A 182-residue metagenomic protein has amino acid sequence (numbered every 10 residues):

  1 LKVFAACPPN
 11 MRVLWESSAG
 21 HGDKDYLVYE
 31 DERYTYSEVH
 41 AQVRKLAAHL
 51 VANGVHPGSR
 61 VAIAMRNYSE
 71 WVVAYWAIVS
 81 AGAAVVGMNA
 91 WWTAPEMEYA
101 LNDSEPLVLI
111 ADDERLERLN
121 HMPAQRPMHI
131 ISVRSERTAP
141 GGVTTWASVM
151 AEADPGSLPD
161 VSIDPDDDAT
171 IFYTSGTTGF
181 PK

Functional and structural regions predicted by a protein language model:
L1-F4: Short, charged, surface-exposed hinge/linker loops at domain edges that act as mobile lids or interdomain connectors
A6-C7, D23-W76, T93-E98, A147-S148: Conserved AMP-binding/adenylate-forming core of the ANL superfamily
C7, T144, D154-Y173, F180: Conserved pre-ATP/AMP-binding loop-to-beta segment of ANL
E16-D23: Flexible acidic/glycine-rich loop/turn elements at helix↔coil and beta-strand↔loop transitions within catalytic cores
R44-A48, N102, E114, G179: Solvent-exposed alpha-helix faces
A52-N53, S80-S148: Structural core segment of the AMP-binding/adenylate-forming
V61, I78, L109, D168 (+1 more regions): Conserved S/T- and glycine-rich ATP-binding loop of Class I adenylate-forming
